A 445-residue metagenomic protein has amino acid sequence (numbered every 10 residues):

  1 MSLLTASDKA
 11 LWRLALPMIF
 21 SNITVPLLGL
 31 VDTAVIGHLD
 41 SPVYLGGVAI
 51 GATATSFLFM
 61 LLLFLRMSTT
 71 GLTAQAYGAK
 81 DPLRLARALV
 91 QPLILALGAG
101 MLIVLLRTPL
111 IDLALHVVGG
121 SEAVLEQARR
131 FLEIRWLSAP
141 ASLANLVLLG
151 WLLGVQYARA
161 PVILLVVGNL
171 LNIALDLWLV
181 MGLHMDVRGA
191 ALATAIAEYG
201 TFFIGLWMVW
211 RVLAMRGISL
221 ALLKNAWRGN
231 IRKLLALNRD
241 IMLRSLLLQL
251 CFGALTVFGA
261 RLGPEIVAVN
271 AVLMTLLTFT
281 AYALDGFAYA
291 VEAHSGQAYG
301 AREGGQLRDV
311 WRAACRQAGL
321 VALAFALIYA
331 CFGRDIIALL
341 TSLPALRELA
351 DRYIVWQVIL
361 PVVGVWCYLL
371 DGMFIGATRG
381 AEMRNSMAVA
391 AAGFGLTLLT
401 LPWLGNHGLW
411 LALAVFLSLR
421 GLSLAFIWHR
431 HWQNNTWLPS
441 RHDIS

Functional and structural regions predicted by a protein language model:
M1-A15, T73-P140, A174, G182-R239 (+2 more regions): Short alpha-helical transmembrane segments in multi-pass integral membrane proteins
I19-G71, R135-S142, R232-Q297, A318-F325 (+3 more regions): Transmembrane helix-bundle signature of multi-pass secondary active exporters and lipid flippases
V25, G29, T33, G37 (+9 more regions): Juxtamembrane/transmembrane-helix interface segments of polytopic membrane transporters
L30, L39-P42, A76-A79, G154-V155 (+5 more regions): Helix-loop interface residues and adjacent transmembrane-helix termini in multi-pass membrane transporters, primarily
L30-A34, V147-W151, I173-W178, L206 (+4 more regions): Alpha-helical transmembrane segments of multipass membrane proteins
T33, P42-L45, P82, A158 (+4 more regions): Membrane-helix interface/capping residues of multi-pass secondary transporters
L45-L105, S142-P161, V269-C331, C367-T378 (+1 more regions): Small-residue-rich hydrophobic transmembrane alpha-helices
R66, I134-L153, P161-N169, A190-L206 (+4 more regions): Short runs within selected transmembrane alpha-helices of multi-pass transporters and secretion channels
